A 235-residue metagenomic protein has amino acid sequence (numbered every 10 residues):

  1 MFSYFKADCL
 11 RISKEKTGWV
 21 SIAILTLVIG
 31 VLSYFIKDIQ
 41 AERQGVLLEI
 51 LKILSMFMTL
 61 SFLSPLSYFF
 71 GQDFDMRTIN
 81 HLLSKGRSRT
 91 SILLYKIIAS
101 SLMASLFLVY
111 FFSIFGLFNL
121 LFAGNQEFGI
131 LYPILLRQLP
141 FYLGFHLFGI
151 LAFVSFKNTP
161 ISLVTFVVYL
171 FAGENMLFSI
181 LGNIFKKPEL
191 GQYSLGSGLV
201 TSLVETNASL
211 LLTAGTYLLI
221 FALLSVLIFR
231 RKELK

Functional and structural regions predicted by a protein language model:
M1-I22, L234: Aromatic- and glycine-rich beta-strand/loop motifs that create alpha-glucan
S3-Y4, G182-L203: Short hydrophobic, aromatic-rich alpha-helical segments embedded in or entering the lipid bilayer of multi-pass
Y4-K6, F145-I150, F221: Hydrophobic, membrane-inserted alpha-helices
R11, G71, L82-S84, F153-V154: Helix-capping/transition residues at the boundaries of transmembrane alpha-helices and the short helical linkers
G18, I22-D73, L94-N175, G196-G215: Secretory targeting signals
D75-I97: Interfacial "coupling" helices/loops that link adjacent transmembrane helices in transporter permeases
T216-K235: Junction motif at the cytosolic side of a transmembrane helix
